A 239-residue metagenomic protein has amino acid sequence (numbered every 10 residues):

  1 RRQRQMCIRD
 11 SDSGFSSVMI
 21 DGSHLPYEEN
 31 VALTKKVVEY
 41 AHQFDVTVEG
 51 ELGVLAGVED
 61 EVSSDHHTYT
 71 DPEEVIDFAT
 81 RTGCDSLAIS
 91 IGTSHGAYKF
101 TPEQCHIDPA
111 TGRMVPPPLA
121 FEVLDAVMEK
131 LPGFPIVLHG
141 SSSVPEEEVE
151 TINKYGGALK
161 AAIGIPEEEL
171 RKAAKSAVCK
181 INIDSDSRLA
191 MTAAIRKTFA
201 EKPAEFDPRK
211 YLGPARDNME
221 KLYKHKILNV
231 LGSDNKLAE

Functional and structural regions predicted by a protein language model:
R1-R2, D186: Acidic/polar N-terminal loop/beta-strand segments that form early-domain functional surfaces
Q3-I8: Short, small-residue-biased leader/transition segments that mark boundaries at the very start of proteins
R9-P135, E146-T151, Y155-I163, E167 (+1 more regions): Alpha/beta enzyme core
G53, S141, D186: An acidic- and aromatic-residue-enriched active-site/binding cleft used to recognize and process polar
S94, S143, R188: Short, glycine-/Ser/Thr-/acidic-enriched flexible segments
L138-V144: Short catalytic/ligand-gating loop segments at beta-alpha or beta-beta junctions within enzyme catalytic domains
K154, I165-E239: C-terminal alpha-helical cap/extension of soluble enzyme domains
